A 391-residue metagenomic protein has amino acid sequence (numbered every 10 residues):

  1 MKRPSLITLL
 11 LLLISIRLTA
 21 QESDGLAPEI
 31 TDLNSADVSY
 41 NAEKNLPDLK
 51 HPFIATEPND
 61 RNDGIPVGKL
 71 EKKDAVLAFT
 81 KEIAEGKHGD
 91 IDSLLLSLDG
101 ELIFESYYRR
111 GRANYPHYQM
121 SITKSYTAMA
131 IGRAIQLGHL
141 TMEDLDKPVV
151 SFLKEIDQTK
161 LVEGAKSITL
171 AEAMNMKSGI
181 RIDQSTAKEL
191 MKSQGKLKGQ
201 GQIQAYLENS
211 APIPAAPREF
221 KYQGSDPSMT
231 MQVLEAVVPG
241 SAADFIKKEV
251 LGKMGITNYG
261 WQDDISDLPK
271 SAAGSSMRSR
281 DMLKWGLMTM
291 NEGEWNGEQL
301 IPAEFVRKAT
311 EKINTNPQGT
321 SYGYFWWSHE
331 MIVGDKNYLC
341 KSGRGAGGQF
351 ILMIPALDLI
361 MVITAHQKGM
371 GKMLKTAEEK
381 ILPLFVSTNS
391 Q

Functional and structural regions predicted by a protein language model:
L18-G111, L137-T141, F385-Q391: N-terminal leader/targeting segments and the immediately adjacent pre-domain N-terminus
Q21-N34, G343-Q391: Structured C-terminal helix/loop/strand segments within mature extracytoplasmic catalytic/sensor domains
G100, Y118-L145, T230-L234, M282-T289: Active-site SXXK
E101-S106, P148-V150, T186-A216, G240-Y259: Short, charged, amphipathic alpha-helices and their helix-cap/turn boundaries
L137-I180, A236-M277: Active-site helix/loop module of the DD-peptidase/beta-lactamase fold, centered on the serine-lysine SxxK catalytic
D226-V233, A273-W295, Q349-A365: Active-site-proximal alpha-helical segments within enzyme catalytic domains
I256-T257, R307-V362: Active-site Gly/Thr loop motif
